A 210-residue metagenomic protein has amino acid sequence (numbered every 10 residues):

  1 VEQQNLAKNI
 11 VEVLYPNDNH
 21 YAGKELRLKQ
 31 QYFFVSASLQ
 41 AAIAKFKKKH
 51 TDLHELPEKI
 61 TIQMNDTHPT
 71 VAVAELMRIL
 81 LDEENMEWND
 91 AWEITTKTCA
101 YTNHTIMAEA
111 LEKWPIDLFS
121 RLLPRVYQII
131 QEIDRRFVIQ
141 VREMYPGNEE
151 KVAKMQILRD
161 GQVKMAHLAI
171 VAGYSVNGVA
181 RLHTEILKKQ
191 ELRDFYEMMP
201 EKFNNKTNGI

Functional and structural regions predicted by a protein language model:
V1-I210: A conserved ligand/cofactor-binding region detector
